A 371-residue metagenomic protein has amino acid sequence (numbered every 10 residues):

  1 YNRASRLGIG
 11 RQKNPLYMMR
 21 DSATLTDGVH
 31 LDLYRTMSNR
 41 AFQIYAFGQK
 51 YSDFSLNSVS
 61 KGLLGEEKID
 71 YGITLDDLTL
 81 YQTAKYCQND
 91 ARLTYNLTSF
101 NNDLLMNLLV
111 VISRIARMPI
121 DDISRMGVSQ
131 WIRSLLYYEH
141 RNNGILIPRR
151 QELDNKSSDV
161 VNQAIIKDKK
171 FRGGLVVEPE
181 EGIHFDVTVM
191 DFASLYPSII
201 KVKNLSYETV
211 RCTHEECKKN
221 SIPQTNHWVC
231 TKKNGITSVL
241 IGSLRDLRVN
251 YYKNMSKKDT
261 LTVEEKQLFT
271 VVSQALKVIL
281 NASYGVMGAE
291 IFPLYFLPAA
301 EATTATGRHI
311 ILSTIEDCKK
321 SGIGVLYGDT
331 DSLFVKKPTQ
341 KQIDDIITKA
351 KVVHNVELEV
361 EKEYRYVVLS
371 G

Functional and structural regions predicted by a protein language model:
Y1-A4, D32, S60, T94 (+5 more regions): Conserved structural-core and active-site-/substrate-pathway-adjacent residues in large, well-folded domains of enzymes
N2-A91: Active-site-proximal helix-loop-helix substrate-binding element of RNase H-like nuclease domains
N2-G10, Y45-G48, I112, V202-Y207 (+1 more regions): Short secondary-structure boundary/capping segments
F54, M190-H227: Extended active-site and interfacial segments that coordinate phosphate-rich ligands in large catalytic machineries
T74-K201, V263-D317, Y327, K336 (+1 more regions): Common nucleic-acid-contacting/processivity interface regions adjacent to the catalytic cores of nucleic-acid enzymes
T213-V272: Conserved catalytic alpha/beta cores of large enzymes that bind or transform nucleotide phosphates and polynucleotides
R248, G322-K336: Catalytic palm active-site di-aspartate
K336-G371: C-terminal polymerase-core module
